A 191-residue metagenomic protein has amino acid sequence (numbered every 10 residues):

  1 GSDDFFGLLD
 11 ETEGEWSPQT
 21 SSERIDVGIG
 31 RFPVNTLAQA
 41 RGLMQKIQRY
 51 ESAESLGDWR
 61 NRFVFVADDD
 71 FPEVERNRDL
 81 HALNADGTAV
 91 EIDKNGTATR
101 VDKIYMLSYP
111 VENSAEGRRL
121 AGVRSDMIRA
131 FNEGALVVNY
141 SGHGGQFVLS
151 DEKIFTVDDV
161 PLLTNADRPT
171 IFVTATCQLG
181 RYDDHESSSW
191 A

Functional and structural regions predicted by a protein language model:
G1-A191: Cysteine-dependent hydrolase recognition
